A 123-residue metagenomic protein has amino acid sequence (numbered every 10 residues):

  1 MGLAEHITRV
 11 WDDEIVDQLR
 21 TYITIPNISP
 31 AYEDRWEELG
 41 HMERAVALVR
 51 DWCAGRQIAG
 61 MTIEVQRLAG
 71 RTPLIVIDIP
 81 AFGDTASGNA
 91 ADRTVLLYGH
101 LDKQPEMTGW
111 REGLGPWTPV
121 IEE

Functional and structural regions predicted by a protein language model:
G2-G40: N-terminal capping segment at the start of a domain
T8, I15, R50-D51, T62-V65 (+1 more regions): Intrinsically disordered, low-complexity segments enriched in polar/charged residues with Gly/Pro, especially when
W11, Y22, W36, W52 (+2 more regions): Tryptophan-centered motif/residue detector
D17-T24, F82, P116-I121: Short hydrophobic/aromatic-rich motifs at helix boundaries and adjacent loops
Y32-D92, G115-P119: A non-catalytic alpha/beta surface segment that caps or lines the substrate-entry region of metallo-dependent hydrolase
T85-E123: Active-site metal-coordination/substrate-binding segment of hydrolases, especially metallo-dependent peptidases
